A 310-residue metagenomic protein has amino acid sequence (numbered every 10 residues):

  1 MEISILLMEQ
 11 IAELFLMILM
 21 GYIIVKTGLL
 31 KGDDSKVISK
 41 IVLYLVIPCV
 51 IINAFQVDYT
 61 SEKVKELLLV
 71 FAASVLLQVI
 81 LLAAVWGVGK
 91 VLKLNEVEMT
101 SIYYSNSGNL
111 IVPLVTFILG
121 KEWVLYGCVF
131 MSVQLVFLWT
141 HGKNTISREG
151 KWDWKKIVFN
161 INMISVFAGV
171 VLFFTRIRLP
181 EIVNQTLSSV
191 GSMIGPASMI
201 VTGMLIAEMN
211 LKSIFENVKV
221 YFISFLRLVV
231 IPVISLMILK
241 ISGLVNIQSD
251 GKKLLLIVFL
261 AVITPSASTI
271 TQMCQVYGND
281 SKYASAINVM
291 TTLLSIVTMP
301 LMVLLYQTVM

Functional and structural regions predicted by a protein language model:
M1-M310: Alpha-helical transmembrane segments of multi-pass small-molecule/ion transporters
